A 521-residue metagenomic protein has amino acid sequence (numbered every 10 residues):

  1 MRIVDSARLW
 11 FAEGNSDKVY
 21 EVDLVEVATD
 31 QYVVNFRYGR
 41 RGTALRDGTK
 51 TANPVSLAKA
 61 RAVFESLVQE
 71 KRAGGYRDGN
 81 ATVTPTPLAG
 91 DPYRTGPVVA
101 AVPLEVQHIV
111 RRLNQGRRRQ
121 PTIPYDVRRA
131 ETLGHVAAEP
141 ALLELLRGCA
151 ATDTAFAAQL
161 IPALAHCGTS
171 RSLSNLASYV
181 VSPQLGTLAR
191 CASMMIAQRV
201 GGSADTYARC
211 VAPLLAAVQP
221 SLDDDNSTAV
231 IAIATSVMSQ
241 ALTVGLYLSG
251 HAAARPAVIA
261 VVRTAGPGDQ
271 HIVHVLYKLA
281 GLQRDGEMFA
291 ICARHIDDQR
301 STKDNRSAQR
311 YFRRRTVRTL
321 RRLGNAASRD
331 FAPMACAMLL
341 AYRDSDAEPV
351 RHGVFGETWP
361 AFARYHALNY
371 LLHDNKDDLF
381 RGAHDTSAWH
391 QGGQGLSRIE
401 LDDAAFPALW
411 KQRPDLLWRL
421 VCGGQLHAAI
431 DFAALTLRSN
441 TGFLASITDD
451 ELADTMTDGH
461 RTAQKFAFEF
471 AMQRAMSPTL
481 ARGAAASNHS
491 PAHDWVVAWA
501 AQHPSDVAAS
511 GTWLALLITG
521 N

Functional and structural regions predicted by a protein language model:
M1-Y32: Short N-terminal "domain-start" leader segments that mark the transition from disordered tails or signal peptides into
E21-T51: Short aromatic-glycine-(Arg/Gly/Cys) micro-motifs in beta-strand/loop hairpins
V55-R72, D431: A short, charged, amphipathic alpha-helix used as a generic interaction element across diverse proteins
A73-H108: Intrinsically disordered, low-complexity charged/polar segments
V99-L113, H135-G148, T169-V181, G201-A216 (+7 more regions): Amphipathic alpha-helical scaffolding segments comprising HEAT/armadillo-like alpha-solenoid repeats
V106, G116-Y125, A150-Q159, S170 (+14 more regions): Generic helix N-cap/helix-start motif at coil->alpha-helix transitions
P121-G134, E144-R147, A155-T169, S178 (+14 more regions): Structural detector for internal amphipathic alpha-helices that build alpha-solenoid repeat scaffolds
S203-V211, A217-A405, L409-R419, G423-A428 (+1 more regions): Extended alpha-helical scaffold segments
